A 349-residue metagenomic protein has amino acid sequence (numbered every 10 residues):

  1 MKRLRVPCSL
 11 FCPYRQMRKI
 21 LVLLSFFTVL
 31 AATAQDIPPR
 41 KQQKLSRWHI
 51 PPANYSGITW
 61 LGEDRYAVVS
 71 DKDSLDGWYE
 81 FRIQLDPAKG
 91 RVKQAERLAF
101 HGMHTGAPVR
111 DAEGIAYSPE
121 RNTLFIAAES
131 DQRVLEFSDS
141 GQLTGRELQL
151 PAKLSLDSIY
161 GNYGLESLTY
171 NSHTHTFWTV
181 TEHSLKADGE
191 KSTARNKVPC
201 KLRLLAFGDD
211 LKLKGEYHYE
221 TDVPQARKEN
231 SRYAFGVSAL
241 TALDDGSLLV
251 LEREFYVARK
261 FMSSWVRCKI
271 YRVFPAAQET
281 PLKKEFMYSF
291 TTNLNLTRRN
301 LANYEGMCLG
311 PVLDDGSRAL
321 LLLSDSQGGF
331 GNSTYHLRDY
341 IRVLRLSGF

Functional and structural regions predicted by a protein language model:
M1-P38: Bacterial Sec-dependent N-terminal signal peptides
Q35-F349: Sequence/structural signature of beta-propeller domains
